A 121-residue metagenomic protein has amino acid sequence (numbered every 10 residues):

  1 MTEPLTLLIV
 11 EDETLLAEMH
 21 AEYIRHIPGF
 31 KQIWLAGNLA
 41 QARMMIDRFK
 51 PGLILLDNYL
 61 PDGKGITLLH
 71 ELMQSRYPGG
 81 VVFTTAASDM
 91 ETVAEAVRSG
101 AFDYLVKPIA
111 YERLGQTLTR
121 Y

Functional and structural regions predicted by a protein language model:
E11: Conserved acidic carboxylate
L35-L53: Acidic, metal-coordinating helix/loop segments flanking the phosphotransfer/catalytic sites of two-component signaling
N38, K64-T67: Acidic catalytic/metal-coordinating carboxylates
L56-N58, T85: Active-site residues of response regulator receiver
P61: The feature encodes the CheY-like receiver
I66-Y77: Short amphipathic alpha-helix used as the core "switch/output" element in two-component signaling
I109-L118: C-terminal output helix
